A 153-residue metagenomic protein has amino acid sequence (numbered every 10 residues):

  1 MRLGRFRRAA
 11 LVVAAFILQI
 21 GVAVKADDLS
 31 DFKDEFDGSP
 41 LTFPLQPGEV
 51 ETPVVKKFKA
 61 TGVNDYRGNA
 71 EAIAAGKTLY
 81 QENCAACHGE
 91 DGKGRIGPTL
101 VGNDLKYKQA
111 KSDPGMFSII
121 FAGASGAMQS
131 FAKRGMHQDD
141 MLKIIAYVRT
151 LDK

Functional and structural regions predicted by a protein language model:
R2-L11: Bacterial N-terminal signal peptides that target proteins for export
L3, V24-A75, A110, A132-R149: Periplasmic c-type cytochrome electron-transfer domains
L11-Q19: Bacterial N-terminal signal peptides
A14, L45, N83, I96-V101 (+1 more regions): Residue-level recognition of conserved structural "scaffold" positions that shape functional pockets and channels
D27-L29, R95, V101-K153: Extracytoplasmic electron-transfer domains, predominantly the class I c-type cytochrome c fold
P53-F58, N69-K93, K106, M116-A122: Sequence/structural segment immediately N-terminal to covalent heme-attachment motifs in c-type and related
